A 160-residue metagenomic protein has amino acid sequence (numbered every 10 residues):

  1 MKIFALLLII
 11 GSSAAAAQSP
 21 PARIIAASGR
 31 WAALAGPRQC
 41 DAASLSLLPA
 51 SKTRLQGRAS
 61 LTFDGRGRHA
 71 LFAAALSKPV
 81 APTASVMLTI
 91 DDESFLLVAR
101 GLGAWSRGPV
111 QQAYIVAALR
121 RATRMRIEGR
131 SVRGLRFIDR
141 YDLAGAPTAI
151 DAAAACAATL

Functional and structural regions predicted by a protein language model:
I3-S12: Sec-dependent N-terminal signal peptides
A16-L160: A generic "folded-domain core" signal
